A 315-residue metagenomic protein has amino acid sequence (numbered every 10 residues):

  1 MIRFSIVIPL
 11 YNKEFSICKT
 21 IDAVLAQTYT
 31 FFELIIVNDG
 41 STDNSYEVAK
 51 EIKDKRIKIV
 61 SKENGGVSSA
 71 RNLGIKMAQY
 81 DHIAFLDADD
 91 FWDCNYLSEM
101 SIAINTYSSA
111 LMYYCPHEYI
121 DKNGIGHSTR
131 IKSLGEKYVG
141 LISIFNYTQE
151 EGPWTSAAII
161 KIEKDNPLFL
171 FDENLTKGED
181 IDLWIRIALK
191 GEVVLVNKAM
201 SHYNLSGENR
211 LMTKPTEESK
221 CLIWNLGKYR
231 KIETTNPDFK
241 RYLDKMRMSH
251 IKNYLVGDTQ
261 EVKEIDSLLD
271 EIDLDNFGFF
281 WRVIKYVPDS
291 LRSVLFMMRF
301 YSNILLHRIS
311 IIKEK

Functional and structural regions predicted by a protein language model:
M1-A23: N-proximal low-complexity "stem/linker" segments adjacent to membrane-targeting elements
A23, T30, N38-E47, G65 (+1 more regions): A conserved acidic beta->alpha catalytic loop
K62-A78: Glycine-rich, basic loop-to-helix element that forms the pyrophosphate-binding segment of sugar-nucleotide handling
I83: Short aromatic/hydrophobic "clamp" motif used to bind/position activated sugar donors
N95-H127: Conserved donor NDP-sugar-binding/catalytic core segment of glycosyltransferases
G135-E218, L222: Conserved nucleotide-sugar donor-binding catalytic segment
Y138, A199-G207, M212-D238, T259-L274: Catalytic core of nucleotide-sugar-dependent glycosyltransferases
T259-K315: Membrane-interface aromatic/basic loop that binds lipid-linked glycans or pyrophosphate carriers, typified by
